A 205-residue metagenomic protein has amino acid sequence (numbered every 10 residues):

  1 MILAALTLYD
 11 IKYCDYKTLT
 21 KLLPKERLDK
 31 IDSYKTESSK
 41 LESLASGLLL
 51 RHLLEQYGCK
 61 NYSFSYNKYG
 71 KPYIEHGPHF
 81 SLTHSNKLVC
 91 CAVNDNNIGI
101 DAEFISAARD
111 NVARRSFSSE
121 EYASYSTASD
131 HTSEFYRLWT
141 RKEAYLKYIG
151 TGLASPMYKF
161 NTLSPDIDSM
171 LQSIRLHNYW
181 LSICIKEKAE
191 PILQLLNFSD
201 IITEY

Functional and structural regions predicted by a protein language model:
M1-Y205: Core catalytic alpha/beta fold that binds nucleotide/phospho-ligands
